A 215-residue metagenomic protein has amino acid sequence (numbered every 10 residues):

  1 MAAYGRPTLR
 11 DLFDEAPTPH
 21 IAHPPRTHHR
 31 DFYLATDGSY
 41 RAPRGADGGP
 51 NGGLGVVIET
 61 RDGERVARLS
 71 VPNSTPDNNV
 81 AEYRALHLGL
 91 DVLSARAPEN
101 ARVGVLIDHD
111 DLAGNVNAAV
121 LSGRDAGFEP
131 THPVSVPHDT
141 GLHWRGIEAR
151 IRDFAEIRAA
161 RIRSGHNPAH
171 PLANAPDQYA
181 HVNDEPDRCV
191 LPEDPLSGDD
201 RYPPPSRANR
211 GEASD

Functional and structural regions predicted by a protein language model:
M1-Y33, S39, A126-P133, G146 (+2 more regions): Haloarchaeal acidic low-complexity proteome signature biased toward cell-envelope/secretome components but also
H20-V80: RNase H-like nuclease fold core
R44, G89, N115, D177: Active-site-proximal flexible loops/turns
E59-G63, V80-Y83, V92-R96, F128-H132 (+1 more regions): Glycine-rich loops and low-complexity Gly/Arg-rich segments that provide flexible linkers or classic glycine-based
A67-I107: Acidic helix/loop or adjacent segment enriched in Glu/Asp that either coordinates divalent metal
L93-L172: RNase H catalytic domain
